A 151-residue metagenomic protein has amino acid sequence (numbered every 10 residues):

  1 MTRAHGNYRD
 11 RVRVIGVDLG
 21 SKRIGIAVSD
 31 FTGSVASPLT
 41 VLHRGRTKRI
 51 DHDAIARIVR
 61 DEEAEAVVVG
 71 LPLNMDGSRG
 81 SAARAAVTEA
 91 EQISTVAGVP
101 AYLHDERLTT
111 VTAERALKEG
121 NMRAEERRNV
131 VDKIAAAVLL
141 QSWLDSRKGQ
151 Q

Functional and structural regions predicted by a protein language model:
M1-I15, K22-Q151: Phosphate- and other anionic-substrate recognition elements at nucleic-acid/protein interfaces
